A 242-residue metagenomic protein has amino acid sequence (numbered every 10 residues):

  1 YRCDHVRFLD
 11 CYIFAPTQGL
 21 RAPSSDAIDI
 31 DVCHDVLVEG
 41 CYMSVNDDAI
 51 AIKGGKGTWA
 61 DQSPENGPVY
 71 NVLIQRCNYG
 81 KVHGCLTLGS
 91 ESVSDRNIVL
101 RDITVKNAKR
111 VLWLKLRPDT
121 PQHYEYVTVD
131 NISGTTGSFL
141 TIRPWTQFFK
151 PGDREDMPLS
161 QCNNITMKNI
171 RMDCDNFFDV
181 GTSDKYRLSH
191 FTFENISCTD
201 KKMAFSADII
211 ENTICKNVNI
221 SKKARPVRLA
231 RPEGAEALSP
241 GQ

Functional and structural regions predicted by a protein language model:
Y1-Q242: Extracellular/periplasmic carbohydrate-active domains that bind, remodel, or depolymerize complex polysaccharides
